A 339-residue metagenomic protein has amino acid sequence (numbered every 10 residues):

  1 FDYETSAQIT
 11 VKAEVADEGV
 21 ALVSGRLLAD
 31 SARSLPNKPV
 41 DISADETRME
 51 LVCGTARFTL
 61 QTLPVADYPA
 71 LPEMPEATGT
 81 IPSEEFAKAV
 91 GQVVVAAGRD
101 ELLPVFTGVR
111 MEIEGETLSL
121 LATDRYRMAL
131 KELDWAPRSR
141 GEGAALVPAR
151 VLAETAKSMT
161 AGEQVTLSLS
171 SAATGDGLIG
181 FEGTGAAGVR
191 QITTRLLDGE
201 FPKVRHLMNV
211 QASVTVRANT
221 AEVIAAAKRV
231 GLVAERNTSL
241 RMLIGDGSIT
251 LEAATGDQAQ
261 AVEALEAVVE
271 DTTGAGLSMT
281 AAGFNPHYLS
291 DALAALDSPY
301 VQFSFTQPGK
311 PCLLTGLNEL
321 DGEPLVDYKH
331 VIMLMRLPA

Functional and structural regions predicted by a protein language model:
F1-A339: Structural preference for solvent-exposed beta-strand-turn elements and adjacent flexible terminal/loop segments within
